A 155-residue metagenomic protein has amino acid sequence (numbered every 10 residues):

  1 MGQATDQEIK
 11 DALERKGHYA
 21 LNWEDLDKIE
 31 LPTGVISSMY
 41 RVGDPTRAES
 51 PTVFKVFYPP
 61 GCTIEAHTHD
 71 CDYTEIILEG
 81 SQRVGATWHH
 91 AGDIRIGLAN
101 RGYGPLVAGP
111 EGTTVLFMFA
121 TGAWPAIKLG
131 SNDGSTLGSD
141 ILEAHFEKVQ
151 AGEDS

Functional and structural regions predicted by a protein language model:
M1-A48, D133, E143-S155: A short, N-terminal "cap"/entry segment at the start of jelly-roll beta-barrel domains of the cupin/DSBH fold
S37-G43, S50-T68, W88, L98-G102: Conserved short histidine dyad/triad with adjacent acidic residue
D44-T46, C62, E111, A123: Residues that cap or initiate secondary-structure elements
T52, Y73, E111: Residues that flank catalytic or metal-binding motifs in active/ligand-binding sites
Y58-P59, W88-P110, M118-T121: Conserved metal-binding segment of the jelly-roll/cupin
P60-C62, H69-V84: Glycine- and acidic-residue-biased ligand/ion/polar-headgroup-sensing regions
G104, G109-S155: Double-stranded beta-helix
